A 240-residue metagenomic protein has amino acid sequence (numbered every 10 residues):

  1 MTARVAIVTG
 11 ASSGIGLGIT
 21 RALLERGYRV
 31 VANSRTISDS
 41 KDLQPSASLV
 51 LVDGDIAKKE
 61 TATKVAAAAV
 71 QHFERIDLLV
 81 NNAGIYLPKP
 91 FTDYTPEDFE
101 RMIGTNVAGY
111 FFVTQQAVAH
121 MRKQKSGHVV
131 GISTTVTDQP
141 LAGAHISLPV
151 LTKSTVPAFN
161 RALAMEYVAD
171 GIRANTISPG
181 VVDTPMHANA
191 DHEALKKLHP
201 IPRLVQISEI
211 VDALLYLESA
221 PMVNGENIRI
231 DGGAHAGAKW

Functional and structural regions predicted by a protein language model:
R4, R75-I76, M121-T134, A169-I172 (+1 more regions): Active-site loop of short-chain dehydrogenase/reductase
S12-S13: Conserved glycine-rich cofactor-binding loop
R75-D77, P157-N160, A164-V182, V223-I230: Conserved Rossmann-fold SDR core element
P90-F91, D98-E100, L195: Substrate-binding pocket helix/loop in short-chain dehydrogenase/reductase
F111, I207-I230, H235: C-terminal substrate-recognition "lid" of short-chain dehydrogenase/reductases
T114-Q115, R161: A short, exposed helix-loop element centered on a Lys and neighboring polar residues
V130-T155, N160-R161, M165-A169: Catalytic loop of short-chain dehydrogenase/reductase
